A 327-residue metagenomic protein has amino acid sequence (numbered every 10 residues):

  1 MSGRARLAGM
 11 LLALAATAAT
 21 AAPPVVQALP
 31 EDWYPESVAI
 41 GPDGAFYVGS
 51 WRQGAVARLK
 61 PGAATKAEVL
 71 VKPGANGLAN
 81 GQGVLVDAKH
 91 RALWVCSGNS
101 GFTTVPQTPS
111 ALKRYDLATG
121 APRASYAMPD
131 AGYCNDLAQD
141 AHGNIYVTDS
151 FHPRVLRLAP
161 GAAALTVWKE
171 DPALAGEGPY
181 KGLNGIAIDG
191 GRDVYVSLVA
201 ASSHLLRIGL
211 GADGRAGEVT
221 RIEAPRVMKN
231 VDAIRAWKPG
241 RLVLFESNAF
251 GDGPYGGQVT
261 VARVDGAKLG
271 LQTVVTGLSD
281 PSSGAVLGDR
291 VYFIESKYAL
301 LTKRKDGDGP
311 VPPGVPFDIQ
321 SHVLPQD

Functional and structural regions predicted by a protein language model:
A16-A19: N-terminal signal peptide c-region/cleavage motif recognized by signal peptidases
A21-W33, D318: A short helix->beta-strand "capping" segment at the edge of beta-propeller domains
P23-A28, T65-G74, A121-A127, L165-G178 (+2 more regions): A short beta-strand motif characteristic of beta-propeller blades
L29-F46, A75-S97, G101, M128-I145 (+3 more regions): Beta-rich, blade/repeat-based domains predominating in secreted/periplasmic proteins but also intracellular
Y47-R52, D87, L93-Q107, I145-F151 (+4 more regions): Conserved beta-strand positions in repeat-built beta-propeller and related beta-rich domains
K60-A64, D116-A121, A159-A163, G209-G214 (+2 more regions): Short loop/turn segments that connect beta-strands within beta-propeller blades
P106-H142, T148, D171: Asp-box/WD-like beta-propeller blade repeats and closely related beta-sheet repeat scaffolds
P109-G120, Q258-V264, D308-Q326: Beta-propeller blade signature
